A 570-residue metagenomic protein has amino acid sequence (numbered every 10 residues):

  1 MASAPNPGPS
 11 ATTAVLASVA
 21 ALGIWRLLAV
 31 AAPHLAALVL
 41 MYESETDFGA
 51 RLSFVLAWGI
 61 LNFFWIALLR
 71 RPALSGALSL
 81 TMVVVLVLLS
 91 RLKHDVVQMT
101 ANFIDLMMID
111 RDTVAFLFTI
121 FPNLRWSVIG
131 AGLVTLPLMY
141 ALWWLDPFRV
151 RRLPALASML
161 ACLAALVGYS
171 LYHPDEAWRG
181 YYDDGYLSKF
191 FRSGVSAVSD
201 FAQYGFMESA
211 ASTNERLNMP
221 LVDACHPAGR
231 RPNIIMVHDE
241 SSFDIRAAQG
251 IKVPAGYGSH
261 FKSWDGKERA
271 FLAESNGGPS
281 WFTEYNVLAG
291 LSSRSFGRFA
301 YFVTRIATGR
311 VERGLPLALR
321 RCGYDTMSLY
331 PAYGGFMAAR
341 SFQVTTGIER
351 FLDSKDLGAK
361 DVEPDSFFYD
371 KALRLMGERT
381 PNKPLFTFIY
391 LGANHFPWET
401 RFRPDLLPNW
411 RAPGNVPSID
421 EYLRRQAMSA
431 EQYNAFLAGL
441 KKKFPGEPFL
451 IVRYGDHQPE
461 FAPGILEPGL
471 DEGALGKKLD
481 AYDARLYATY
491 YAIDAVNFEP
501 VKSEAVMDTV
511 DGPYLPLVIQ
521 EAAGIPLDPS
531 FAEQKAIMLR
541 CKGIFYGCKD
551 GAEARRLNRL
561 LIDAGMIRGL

Functional and structural regions predicted by a protein language model:
M1-L187: Transmembrane and membrane-interface helices of multi-pass, inner-membrane envelope-modifying transferases
A36-A37, T113, L117, V198 (+3 more regions): Generic structural signal of hydrophobic/aromatic residues within well-ordered alpha-helices of folded domains
L74-G76, R91-V96, S196, V287-A289 (+2 more regions): A broad, low-specificity signal for short, low-complexity segments enriched in glycine/proline and polar/charged
V97-D105, T119-W126, A202-E215, S280 (+5 more regions): General structural signal for secondary-structure boundaries
A115-A131, F190, V198-A202, I419-Q426: Membrane-interface transmembrane-helix boundary segments in multi-pass integral membrane proteins
G168-H238, A248-Q249: Membrane-interface segments at or immediately adjacent to transmembrane helices that form the boundary between
D223-H226, M236-D239, D244-L570: Solvent-exposed soluble domains appended to multi-pass membrane proteins
